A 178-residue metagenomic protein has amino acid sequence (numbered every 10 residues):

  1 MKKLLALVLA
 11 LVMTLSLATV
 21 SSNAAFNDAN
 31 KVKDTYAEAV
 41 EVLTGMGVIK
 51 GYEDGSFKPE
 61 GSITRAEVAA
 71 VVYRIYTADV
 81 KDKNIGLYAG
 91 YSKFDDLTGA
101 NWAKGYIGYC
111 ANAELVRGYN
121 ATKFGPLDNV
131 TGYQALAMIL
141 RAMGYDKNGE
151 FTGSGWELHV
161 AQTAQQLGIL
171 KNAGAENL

Functional and structural regions predicted by a protein language model:
K2-A37, K50-K104, N112-Y133, I139-L178: Feature responds to low-complexity, polar/acidic, surface-exposed segments characteristic of secreted/exported proteins
V40-I49: Mature N-terminal segment immediately following signal peptide/propeptide cleavage in secreted/periplasmic
